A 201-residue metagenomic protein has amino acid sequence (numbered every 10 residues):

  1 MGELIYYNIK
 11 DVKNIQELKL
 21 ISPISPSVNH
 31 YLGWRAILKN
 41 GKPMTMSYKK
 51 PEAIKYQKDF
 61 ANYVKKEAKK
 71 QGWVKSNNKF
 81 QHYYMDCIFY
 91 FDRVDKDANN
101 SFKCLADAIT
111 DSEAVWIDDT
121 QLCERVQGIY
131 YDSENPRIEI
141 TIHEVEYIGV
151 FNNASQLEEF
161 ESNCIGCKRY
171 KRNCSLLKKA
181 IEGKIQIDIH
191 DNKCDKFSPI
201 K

Functional and structural regions predicted by a protein language model:
M1-K201: Acidic, proline/glycine-enriched N-terminal capping motif
